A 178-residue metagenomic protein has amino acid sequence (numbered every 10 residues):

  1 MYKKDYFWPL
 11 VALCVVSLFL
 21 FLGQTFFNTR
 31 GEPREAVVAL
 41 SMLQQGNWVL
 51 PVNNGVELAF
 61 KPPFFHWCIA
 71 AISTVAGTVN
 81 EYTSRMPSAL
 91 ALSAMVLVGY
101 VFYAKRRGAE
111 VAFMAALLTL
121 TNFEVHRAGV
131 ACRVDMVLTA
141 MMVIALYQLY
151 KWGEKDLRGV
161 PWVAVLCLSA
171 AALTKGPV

Functional and structural regions predicted by a protein language model:
M1-V178: Membrane-integral, polyisoprenol-dependent glycosyltransferases of the GT-C/oligosaccharyltransferase superfamily
